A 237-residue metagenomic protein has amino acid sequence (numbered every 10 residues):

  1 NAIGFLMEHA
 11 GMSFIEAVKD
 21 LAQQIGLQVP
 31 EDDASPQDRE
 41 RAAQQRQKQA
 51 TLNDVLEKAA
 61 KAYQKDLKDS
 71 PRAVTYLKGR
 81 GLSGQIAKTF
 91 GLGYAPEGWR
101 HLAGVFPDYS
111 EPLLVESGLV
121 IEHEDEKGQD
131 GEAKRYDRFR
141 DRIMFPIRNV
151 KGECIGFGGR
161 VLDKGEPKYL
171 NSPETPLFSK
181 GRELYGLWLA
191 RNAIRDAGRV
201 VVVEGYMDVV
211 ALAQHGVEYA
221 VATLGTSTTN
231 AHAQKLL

Functional and structural regions predicted by a protein language model:
N1-P112, E116-I121, D125-D130, R142 (+1 more regions): Non-catalytic accessory segments of DNA primases and related replication-initiation nucleases
I3-G4, I15-K19, P71-K78, V150-G156 (+1 more regions): Short, acidic loop-beta-alpha module within alpha/beta folds
E132, Y136, V217: Acidic, divalent-metal-binding catalytic cores of TOPRIM and closely related two-metal-ion phosphodiester/pyrophosphate
R135-R140, A197: Short loop/turn motifs at secondary-structure junctions and domain boundaries
R142-R148: A short, hydrophobic, proline-anchored segment that marks a local hinge/packing element in signaling and regulatory
R148-K151, G165: Short acidic-glycine loop/turn motifs at beta-strand connectors
L162-F178: A short, polar/charged loop-to-alpha-helix boundary motif
